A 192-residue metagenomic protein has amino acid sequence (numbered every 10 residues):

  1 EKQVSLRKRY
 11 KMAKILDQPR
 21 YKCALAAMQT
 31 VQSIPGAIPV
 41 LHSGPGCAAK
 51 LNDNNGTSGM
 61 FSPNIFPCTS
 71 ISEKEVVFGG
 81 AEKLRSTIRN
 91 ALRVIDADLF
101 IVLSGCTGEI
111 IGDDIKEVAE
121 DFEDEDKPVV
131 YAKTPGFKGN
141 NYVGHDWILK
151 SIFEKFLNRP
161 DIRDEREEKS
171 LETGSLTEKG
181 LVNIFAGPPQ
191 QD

Functional and structural regions predicted by a protein language model:
E1-D192: An N-terminal assembly and electron-transfer interface module characteristic of large anaerobic redox and radical
